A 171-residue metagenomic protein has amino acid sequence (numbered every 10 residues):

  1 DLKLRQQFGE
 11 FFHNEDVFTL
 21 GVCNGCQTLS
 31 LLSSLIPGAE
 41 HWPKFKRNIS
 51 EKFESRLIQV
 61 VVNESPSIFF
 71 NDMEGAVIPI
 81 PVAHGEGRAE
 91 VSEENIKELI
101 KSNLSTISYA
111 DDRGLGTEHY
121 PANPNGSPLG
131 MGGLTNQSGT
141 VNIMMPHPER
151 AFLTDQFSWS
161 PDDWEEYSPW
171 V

Functional and structural regions predicted by a protein language model:
D1-P66: Cysteine-nucleophile active-site neighborhood
E64-V171: C-terminal and late-domain segments of enzyme folds
